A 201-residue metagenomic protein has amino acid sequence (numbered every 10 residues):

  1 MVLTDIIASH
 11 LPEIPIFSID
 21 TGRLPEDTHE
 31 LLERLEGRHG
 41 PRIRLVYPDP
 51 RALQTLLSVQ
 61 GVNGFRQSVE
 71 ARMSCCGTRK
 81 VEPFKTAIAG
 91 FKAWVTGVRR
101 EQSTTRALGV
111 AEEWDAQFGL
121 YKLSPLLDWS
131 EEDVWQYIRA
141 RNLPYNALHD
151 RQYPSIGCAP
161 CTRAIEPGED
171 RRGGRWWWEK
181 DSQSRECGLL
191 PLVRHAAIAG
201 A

Functional and structural regions predicted by a protein language model:
M1-A201: Nucleotide-activated chemistry modules centered on ATP-dependent adenylation/adenylyltransferase
